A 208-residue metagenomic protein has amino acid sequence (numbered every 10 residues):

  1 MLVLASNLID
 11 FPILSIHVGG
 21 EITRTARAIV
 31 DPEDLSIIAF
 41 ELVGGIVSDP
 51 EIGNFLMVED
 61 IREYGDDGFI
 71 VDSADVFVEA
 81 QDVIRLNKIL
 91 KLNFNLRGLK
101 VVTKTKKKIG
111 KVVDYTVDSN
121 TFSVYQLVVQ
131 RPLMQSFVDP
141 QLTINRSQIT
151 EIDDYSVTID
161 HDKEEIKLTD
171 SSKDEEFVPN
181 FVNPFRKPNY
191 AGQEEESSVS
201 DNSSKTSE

Functional and structural regions predicted by a protein language model:
M1-E208: Peripheral interaction segments used for macromolecular assembly
